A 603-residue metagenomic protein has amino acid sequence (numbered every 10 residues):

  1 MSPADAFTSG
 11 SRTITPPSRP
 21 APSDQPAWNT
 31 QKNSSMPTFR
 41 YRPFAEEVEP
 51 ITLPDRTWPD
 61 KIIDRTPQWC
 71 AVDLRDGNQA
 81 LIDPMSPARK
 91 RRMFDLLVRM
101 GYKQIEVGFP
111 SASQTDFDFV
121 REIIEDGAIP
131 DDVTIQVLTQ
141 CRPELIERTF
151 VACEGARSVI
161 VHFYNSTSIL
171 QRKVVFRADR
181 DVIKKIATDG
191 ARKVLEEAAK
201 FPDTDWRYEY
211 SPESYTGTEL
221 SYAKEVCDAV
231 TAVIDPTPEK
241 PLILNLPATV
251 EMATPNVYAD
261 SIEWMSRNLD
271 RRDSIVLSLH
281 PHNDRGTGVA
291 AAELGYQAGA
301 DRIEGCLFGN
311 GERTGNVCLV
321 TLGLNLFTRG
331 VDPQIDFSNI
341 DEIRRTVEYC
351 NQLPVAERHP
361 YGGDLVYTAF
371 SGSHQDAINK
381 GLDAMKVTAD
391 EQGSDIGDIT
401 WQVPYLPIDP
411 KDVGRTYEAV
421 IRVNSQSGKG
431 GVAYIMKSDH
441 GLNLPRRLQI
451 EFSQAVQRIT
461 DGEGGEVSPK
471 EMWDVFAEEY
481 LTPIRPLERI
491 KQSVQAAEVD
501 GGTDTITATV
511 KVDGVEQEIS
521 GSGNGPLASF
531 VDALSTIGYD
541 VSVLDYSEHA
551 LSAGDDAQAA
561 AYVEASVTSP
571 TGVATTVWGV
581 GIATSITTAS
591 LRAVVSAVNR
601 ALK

Functional and structural regions predicted by a protein language model:
P17-R75, G330-S520, D555-Q558: A mid-to-C-terminal "edge-of-domain" accessory segment
F39-Y41, W69, M85-K103, V120 (+4 more regions): Alpha/beta enzyme core
D55-D60, T66, N78-P84, R89-F94 (+4 more regions): Non-catalytic terminal/interface segments that mediate subunit docking, oligomerization, and allosteric communication
D76, A80, P110-Q114, S168-L170 (+5 more regions): Short, small-residue-enriched loops and turns at beta-alpha junctions that line or gate enzyme active sites
D132, Q171-R172, L246-A248, V276 (+5 more regions): Short beta-alpha connecting loops at secondary-structure transitions that line or flank enzyme active sites
V250-T388: Catalytic alpha/beta core domains of metabolic enzymes, predominantly
A559, T584, V595-L602: Conserved structured catalytic cores and adjacent interaction surfaces of nucleotide-binding/hydrolyzing enzymes
